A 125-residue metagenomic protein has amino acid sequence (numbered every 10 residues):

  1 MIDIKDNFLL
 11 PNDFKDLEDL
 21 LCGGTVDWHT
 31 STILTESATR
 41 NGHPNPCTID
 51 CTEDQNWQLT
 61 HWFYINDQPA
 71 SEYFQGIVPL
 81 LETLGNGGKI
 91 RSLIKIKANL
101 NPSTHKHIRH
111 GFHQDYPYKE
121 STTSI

Functional and structural regions predicted by a protein language model:
M1-I2, L93-K97, S121-T123: Extracellular structured ligand-interaction cores
M1-R91, N101: Non-heme Fe(II)/2-oxoglutarate
A38, L93-K95, G111: Intrinsically disordered, low-complexity sequence elements enriched in Ser/Thr/Gly/Pro
K95, N101-K106: Short, charged N-terminal helix-start/capping segments
L100-S103, D115-I125: Short, conserved beta-strand element in jelly-roll/cupin
I108-Y116: Short, surface-exposed loop/helix-turn segments at secondary-structure junctions that function as lids/hinges flanking
